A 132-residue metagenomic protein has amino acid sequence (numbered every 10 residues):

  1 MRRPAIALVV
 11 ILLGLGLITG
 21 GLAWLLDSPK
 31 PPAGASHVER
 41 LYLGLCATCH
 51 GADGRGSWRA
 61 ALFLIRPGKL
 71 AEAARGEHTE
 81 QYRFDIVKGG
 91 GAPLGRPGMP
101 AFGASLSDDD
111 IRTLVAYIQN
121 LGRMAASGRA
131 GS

Functional and structural regions predicted by a protein language model:
M1-L12: N-terminal Sec-pathway targeting helices
L12-I18, G54: Hydrophobic core
G16-L43, G128-S132: Electrostatic cytochrome c docking/interface patches
S36, E77, S105-D109: Soluble non-cytosolic domains of exported or imported proteins
E39, G51-D85, F102: Gly/Gly-Pro-rich "capping" loops immediately C-terminal to redox-active cysteine motifs in periplasmic/lumenal
L41, Y82, D110-T113: Charged catalytic carboxylate motif
Y42-A52, M99, L114-I118: The canonical Cys-X-X-Cys-His
L64-K69, K88-G122, A126-S132: Axial heme c-ligation environment in periplasmic c-type cytochrome domains
